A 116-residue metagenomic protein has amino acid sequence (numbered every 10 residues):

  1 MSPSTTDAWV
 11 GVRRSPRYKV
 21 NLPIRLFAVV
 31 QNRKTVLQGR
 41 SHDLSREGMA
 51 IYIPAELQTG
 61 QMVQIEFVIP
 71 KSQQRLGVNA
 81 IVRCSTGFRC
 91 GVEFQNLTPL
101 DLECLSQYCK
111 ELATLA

Functional and structural regions predicted by a protein language model:
M1-L44, S106, K110-A116: N-terminal helix initiation/capping motif
P23-E56, Q64, T86-G91: Short strand-loop-strand
A28, I53, F67, V78-A80 (+1 more regions): Residue-level recognition of conserved beta-strand positions in structured domain cores
K34-V36, Q73-G77: Short, mixed charged/polar active-site loops that provide acid/base catalysis or chelate metal/phosphate cofactors
V68-S72: Short, charged beta-turn/beta-strand-edge "cap" motif at the junction between a beta-strand and an adjacent loop
S85-Y108: C-terminal structural segments of small proteins and small subunits
